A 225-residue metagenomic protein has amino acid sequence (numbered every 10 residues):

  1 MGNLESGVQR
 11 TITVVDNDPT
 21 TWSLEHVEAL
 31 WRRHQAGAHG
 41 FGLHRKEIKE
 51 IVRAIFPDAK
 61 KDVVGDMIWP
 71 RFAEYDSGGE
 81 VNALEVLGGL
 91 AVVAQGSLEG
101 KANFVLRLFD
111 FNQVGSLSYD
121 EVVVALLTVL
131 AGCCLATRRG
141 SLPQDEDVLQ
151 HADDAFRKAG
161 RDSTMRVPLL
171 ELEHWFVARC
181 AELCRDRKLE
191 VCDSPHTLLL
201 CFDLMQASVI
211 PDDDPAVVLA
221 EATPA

Functional and structural regions predicted by a protein language model:
M1-T11: PEST-like, low-complexity acidic/proline-rich intrinsically disordered segments, predominantly at protein N-termini
N3-E5, D18-L24, E28-W31: Intrinsically disordered, low-complexity regulatory segments of kinases
D18, A136-D145: HEAT/armadillo-like alpha-solenoid scaffolds in large eukaryotic assembly and transport factors
L24-R45, R53-I55, D62-A91, K101-V114 (+2 more regions): Primarily EF-hand calcium-binding motifs
G96-G100: Short pre-active-site segment immediately N-terminal to the catalytic Zn-binding motif
D110-C134: A contiguous pocket-lining binding segment that forms or flanks enzyme active sites
D145-A225: Structured partner-binding subdomains within large eukaryotic complex subunits
